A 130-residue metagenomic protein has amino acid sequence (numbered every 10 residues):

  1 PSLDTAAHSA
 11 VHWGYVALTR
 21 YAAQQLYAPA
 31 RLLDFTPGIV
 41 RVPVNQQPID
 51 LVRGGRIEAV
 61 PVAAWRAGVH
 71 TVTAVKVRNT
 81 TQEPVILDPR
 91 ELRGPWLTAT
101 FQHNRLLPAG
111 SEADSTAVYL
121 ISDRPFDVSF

Functional and structural regions predicted by a protein language model:
P1-F130: A general "mature secreted/periplasmic domain" signal
